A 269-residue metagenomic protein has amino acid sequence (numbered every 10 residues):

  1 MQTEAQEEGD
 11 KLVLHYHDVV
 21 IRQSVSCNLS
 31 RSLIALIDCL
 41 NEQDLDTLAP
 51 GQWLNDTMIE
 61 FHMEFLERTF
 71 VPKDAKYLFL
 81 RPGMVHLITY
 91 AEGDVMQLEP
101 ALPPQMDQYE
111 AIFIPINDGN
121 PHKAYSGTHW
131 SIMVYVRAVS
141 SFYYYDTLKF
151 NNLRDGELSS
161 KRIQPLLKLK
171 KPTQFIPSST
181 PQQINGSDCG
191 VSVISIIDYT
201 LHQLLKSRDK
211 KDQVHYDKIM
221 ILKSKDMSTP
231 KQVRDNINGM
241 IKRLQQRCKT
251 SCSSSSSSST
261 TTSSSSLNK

Functional and structural regions predicted by a protein language model:
M1-S131, Y135-S141: Cysteine protease catalytic domains with a Cys-His-Asp triad
Q2, F150, S259-T261: Intrinsically disordered/low-complexity terminal segments and short unstructured peptides
A91-T250, L267: Cysteine protease-like catalytic core of ubiquitin/ubiquitin-like
C252-L267: Long, low-complexity, serine/threonine-rich intrinsically disordered regions
